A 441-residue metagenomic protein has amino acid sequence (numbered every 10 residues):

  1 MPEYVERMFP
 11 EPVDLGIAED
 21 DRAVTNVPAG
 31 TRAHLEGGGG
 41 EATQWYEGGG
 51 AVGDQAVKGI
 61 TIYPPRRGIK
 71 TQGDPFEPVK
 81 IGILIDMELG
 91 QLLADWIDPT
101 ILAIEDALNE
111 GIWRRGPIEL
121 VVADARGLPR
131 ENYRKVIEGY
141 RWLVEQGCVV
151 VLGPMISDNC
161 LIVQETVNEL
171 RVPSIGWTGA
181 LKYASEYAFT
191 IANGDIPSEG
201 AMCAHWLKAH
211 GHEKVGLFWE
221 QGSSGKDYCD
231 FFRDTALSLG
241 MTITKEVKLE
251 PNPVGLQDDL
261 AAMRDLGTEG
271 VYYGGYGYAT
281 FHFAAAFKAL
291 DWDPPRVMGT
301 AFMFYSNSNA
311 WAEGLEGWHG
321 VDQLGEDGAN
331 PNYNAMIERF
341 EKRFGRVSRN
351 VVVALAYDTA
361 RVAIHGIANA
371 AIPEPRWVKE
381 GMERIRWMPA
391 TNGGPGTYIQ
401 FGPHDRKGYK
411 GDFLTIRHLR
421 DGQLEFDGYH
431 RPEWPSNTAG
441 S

Functional and structural regions predicted by a protein language model:
M1-S441: Extracytosolic ligand-binding ectodomains
